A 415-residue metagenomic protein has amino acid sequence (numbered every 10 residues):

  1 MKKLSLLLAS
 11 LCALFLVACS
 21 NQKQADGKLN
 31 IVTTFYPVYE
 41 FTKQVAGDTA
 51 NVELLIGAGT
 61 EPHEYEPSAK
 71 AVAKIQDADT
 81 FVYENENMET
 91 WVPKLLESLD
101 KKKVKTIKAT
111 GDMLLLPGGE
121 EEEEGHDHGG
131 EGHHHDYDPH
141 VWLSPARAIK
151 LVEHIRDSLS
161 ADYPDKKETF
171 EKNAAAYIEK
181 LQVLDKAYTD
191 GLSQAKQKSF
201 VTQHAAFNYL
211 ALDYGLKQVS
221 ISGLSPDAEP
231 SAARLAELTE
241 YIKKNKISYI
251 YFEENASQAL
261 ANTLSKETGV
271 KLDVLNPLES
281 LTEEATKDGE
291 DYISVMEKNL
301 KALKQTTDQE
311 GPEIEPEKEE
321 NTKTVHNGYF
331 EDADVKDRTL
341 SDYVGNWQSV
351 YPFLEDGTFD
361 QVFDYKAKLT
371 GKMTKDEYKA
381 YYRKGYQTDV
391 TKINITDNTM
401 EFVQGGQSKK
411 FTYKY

Functional and structural regions predicted by a protein language model:
M1-L8: Positively charged n-region of N-terminal signal peptides that target proteins for export
S5, C19-F330, D334, N346: Extracytoplasmic metal-acquisition and chelation regions
V82-E84, S341, N346-P352, K392-E401: Beta-strand cores of secreted/periplasmic/IMS beta-sandwich domains, seen most often in copper-related folds
A206, L224, K368-K384: Pocket-lining segment of extracytoplasmic ligand-binding domains
K318-M373: Amphipathic/hydrophobic helical signal segments and adjacent flexible N-terminal regions that mediate secretion
E377-Y415: Contiguous, well-ordered beta-strand patches that form the walls/edges of small beta-barrel/beta-sandwich domains
